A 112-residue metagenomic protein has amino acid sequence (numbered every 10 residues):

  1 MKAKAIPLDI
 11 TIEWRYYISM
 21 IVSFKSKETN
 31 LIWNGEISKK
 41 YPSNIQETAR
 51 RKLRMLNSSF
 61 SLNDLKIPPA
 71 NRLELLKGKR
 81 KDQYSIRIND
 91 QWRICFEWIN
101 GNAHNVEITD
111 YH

Functional and structural regions predicted by a protein language model:
M1-I88, W92, I99-H112: Basic, Lys/Arg-enriched alpha-helical interface segments
